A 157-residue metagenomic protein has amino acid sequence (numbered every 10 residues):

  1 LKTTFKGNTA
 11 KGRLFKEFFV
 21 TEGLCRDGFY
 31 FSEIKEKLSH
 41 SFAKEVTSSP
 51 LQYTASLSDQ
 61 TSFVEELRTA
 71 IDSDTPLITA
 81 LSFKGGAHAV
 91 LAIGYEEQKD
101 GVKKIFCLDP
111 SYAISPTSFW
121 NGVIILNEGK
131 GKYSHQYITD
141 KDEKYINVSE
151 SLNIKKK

Functional and structural regions predicted by a protein language model:
T3-K156: Conserved active-site-adjacent core of cysteine acyl-enzyme catalytic domains
